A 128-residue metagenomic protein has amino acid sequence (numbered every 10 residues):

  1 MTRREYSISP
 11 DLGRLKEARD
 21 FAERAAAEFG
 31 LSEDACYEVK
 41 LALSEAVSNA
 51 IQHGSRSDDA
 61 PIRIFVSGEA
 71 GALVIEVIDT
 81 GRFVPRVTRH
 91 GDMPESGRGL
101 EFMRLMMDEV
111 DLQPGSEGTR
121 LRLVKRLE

Functional and structural regions predicted by a protein language model:
T2-R4, G71-I75, T119: Short beta-strand element(s) in the Bergerat
S9, S67, E76-R82, V124: Conserved ATP-binding/Mg2+-coordinating segment of the Bergerat-fold
D20-S44: Conserved short strand/loop->alpha-helix "switch" segment adjacent to the catalytic nucleotide/phosphoryl-transfer site
A50-G54: Short helix-loop "hinge" at the ATP-lid/N-box region of the Bergerat-fold HATPase_c
A60-S67: A conserved short beta-strand within the histidine kinase catalytic ATPase domain
A72, F83, S116-L123, E128: Glycine-rich nucleotide-binding loop
A72-G97: Glycine-rich/acidic phosphate-handling loop/turn and adjacent ATP-lid/helix of nucleotide-binding kinase/ATPase domains
T88-Q113, G118: ATP phosphate-binding glycine-rich loop and adjacent ATP-lid/helix-beta elements within ATP-binding kinase/ATPase
